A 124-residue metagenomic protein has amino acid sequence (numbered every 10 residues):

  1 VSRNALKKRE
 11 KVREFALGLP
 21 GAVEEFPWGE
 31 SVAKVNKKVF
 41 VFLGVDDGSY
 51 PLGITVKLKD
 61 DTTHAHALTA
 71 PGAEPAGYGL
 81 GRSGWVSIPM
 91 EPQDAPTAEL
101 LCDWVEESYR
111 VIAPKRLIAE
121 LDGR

Functional and structural regions predicted by a protein language model:
V1-R124: Charge-dense, helix-prone N-terminal extensions
